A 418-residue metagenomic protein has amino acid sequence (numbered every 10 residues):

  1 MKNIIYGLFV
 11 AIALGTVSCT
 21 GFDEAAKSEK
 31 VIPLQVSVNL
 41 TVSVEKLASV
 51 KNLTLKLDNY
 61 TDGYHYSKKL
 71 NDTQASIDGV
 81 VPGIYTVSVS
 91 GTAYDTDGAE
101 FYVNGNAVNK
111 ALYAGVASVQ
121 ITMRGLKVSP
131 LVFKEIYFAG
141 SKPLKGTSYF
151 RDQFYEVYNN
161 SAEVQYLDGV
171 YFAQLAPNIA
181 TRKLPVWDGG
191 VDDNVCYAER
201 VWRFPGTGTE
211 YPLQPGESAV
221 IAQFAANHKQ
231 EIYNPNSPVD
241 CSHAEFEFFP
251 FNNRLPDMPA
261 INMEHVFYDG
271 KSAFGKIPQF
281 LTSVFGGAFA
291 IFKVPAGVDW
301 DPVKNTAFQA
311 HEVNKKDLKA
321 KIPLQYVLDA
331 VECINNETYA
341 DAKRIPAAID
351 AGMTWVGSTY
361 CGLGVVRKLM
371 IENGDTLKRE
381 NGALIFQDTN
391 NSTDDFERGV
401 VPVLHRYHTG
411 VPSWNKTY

Functional and structural regions predicted by a protein language model:
K2-F9: Sec-dependent signal peptide recognition, specifically the positively charged N-region followed immediately by
G15-S18: C-terminal motif of bacterial Sec signal peptides marking the signal peptidase cleavage site
T20-P33, S43-V50, D58-H65, K69-D72 (+5 more regions): Intrinsically disordered, low-complexity linkers and terminal tails enriched in Ser/Thr/Pro/Gly with interspersed basic
V36-V38: Disulfide-bonded cysteine-rich modules in secreted/extracellular proteins, activating on the conserved Cys frameworks
I77-T96: A short, solvent-exposed beta-strand micro-motif common in secreted/extracellular proteins
